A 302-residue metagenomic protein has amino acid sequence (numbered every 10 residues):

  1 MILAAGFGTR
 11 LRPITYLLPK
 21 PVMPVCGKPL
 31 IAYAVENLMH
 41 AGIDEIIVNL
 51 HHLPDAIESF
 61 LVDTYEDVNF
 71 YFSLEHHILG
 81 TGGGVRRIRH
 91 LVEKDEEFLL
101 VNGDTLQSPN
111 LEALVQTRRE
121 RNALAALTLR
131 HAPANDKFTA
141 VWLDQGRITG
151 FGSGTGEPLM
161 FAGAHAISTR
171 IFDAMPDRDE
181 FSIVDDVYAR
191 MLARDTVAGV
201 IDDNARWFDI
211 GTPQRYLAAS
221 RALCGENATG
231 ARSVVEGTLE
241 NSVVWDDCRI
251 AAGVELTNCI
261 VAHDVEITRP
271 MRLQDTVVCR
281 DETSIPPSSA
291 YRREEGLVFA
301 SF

Functional and structural regions predicted by a protein language model:
M1-I14, M23: A phosphate-binding catalytic loop at a beta-strand-loop-alpha-helix junction that coordinates phosphoryl groups
I2, P24, K28-N102, A113 (+3 more regions): Conserved N-terminal catalytic core of the sugar/cofactor nucleotidyltransferase
F7, G103-T105: Active-site metal-binding loops of divalent metal-dependent hydrolases
V22, A140-L143, Y188, G199: A structural signal for short hydrophobic beta-strand segments in well-ordered beta-sheet cores
E97-L99, L106-Q107, E112-R119, A132-N135 (+1 more regions): Catalytic-core segments of class I nucleotidyltransferases/pyrophosphorylases that form NMP-activated intermediates
R121-H131: A short, conserved acidic/glycine-rich loop-to-beta-strand motif that forms the donor nucleotide-sugar/metal
N227-F302: Structural signal for interior beta-strand "rungs" in well-ordered beta-sheet cores of soluble enzyme domains
